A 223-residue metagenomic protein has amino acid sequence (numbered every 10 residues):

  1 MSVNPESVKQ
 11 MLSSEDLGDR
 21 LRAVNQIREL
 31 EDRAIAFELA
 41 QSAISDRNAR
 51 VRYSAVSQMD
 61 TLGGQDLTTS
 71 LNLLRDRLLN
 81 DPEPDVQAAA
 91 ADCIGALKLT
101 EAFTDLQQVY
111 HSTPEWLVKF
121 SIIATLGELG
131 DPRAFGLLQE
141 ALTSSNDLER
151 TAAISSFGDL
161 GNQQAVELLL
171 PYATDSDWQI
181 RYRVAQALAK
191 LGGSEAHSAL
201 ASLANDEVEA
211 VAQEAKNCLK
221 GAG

Functional and structural regions predicted by a protein language model:
M1-G64, N205, A212-G223: N-terminal alpha-helical scaffold/docking segments in eukaryotic complex subunits
M1-M11, E31-S45, G64-N80, L99-S112 (+3 more regions): Amphipathic alpha-helical scaffolding segments comprising HEAT/armadillo-like alpha-solenoid repeats
E15-D16, R47-N48, P82-E83, P114-E115 (+3 more regions): Short inter-helical turns and helix N-cap capping residues of alpha-solenoid HEAT/ARM repeat scaffolds
H111-S156: Histidine/lysine/aspartate-rich catalytic loop segments that bind and position anionic ligands
D175-G223: Long, ordered, amphipathic alpha-helical scaffolds
